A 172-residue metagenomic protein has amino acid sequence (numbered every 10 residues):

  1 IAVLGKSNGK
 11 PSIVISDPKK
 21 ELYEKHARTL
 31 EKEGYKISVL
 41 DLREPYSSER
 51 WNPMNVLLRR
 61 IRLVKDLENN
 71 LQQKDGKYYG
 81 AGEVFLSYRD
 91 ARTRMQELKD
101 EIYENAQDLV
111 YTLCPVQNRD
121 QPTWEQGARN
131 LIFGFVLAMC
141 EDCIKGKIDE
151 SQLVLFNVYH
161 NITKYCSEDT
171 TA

Functional and structural regions predicted by a protein language model:
I1-F133: Switch/coupling segment of Walker-type NTPase motor domains
D120-A172: Non-catalytic, charge-rich alpha-helical accessory subdomains
